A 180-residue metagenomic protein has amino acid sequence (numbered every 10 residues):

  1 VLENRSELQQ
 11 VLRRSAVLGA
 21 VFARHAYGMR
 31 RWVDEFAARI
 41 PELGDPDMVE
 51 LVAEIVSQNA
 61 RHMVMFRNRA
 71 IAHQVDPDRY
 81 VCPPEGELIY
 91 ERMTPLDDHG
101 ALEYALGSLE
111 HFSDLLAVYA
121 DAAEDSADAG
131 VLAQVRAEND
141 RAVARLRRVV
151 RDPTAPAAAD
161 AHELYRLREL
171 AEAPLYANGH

Functional and structural regions predicted by a protein language model:
V1-H180: Non-heme di-metal
